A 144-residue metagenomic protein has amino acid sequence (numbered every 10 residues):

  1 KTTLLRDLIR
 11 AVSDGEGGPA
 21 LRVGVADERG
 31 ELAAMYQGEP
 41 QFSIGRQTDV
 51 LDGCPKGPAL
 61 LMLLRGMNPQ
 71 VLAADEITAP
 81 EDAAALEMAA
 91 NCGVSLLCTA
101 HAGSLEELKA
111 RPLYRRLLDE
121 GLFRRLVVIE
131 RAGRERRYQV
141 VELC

Functional and structural regions predicted by a protein language model:
K1, L51-D52, L118-G121: Conserved ASCE/P-loop NTPase catalytic core
K1-R10: Glycine-rich phosphate-binding P-loop
L5, V23-E28, A73-D75: Short, conserved beta-strand edge motifs with alternating hydrophobic and charged residues
I9, L60-L61, A83-E87: Generic hydrophobic/aromatic pocket-lining and core-packing "Φ" positions
S13-L63: P-loop NTPase switch/communication element
L32-M35, E106-L108, R134-Y138: Switch/connector loops and helix/strand junctions flanking conserved nucleotide-binding motifs in nucleotide-processing
M67-P69, A73-V127, R131: Conserved P-loop NTPase nucleotide-binding/switch module
R124-C144: Conserved P-loop NTPase
